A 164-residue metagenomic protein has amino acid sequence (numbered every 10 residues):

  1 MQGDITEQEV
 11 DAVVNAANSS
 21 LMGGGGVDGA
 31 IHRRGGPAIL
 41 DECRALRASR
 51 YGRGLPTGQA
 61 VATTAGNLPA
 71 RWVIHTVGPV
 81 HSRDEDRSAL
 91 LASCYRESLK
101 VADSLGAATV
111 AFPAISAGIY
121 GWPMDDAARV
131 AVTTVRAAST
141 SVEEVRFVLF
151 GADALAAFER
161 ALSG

Functional and structural regions predicted by a protein language model:
M1-G164: Macrodomain-like recognition of ADP-ribose-binding/processing modules
